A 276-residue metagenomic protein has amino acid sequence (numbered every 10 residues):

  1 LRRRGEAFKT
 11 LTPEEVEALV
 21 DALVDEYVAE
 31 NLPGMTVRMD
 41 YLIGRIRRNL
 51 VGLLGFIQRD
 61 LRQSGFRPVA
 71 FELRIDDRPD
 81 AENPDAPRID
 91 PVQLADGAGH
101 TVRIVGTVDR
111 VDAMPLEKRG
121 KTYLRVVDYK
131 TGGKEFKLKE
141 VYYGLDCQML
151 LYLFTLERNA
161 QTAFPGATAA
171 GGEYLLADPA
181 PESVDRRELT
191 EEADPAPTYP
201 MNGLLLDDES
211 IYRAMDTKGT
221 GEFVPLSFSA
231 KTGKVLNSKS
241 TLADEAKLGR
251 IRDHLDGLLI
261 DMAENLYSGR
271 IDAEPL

Functional and structural regions predicted by a protein language model:
L1-L276: Structural signature of nuclease core domains in nucleic-acid processing machines
